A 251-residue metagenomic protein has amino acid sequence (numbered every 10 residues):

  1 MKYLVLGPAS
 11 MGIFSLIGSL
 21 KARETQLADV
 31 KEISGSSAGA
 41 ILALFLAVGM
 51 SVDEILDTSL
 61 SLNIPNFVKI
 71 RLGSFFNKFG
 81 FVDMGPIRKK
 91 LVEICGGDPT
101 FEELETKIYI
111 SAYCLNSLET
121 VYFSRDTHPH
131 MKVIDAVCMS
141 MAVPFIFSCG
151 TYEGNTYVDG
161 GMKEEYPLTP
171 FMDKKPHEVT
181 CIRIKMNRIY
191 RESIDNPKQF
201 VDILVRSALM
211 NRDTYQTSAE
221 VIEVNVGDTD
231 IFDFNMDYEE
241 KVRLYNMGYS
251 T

Functional and structural regions predicted by a protein language model:
M1-S36, L44-T251: Patatin-like phospholipase
